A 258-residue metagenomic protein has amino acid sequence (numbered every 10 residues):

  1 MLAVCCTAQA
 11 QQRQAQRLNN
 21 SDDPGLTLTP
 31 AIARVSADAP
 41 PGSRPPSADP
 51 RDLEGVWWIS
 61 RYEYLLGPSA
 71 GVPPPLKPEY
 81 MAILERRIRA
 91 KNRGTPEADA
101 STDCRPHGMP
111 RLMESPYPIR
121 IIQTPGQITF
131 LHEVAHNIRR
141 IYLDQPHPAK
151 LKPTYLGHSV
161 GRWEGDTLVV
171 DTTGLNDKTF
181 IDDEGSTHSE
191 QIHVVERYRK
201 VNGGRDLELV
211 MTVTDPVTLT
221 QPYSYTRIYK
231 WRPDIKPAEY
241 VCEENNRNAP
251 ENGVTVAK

Functional and structural regions predicted by a protein language model:
M1-C5: Bacterial N-terminal signal peptides
A8-K258: PEST-like low-complexity, intrinsically disordered acidic/proline/serine-rich tracts that flank trafficking/processing
